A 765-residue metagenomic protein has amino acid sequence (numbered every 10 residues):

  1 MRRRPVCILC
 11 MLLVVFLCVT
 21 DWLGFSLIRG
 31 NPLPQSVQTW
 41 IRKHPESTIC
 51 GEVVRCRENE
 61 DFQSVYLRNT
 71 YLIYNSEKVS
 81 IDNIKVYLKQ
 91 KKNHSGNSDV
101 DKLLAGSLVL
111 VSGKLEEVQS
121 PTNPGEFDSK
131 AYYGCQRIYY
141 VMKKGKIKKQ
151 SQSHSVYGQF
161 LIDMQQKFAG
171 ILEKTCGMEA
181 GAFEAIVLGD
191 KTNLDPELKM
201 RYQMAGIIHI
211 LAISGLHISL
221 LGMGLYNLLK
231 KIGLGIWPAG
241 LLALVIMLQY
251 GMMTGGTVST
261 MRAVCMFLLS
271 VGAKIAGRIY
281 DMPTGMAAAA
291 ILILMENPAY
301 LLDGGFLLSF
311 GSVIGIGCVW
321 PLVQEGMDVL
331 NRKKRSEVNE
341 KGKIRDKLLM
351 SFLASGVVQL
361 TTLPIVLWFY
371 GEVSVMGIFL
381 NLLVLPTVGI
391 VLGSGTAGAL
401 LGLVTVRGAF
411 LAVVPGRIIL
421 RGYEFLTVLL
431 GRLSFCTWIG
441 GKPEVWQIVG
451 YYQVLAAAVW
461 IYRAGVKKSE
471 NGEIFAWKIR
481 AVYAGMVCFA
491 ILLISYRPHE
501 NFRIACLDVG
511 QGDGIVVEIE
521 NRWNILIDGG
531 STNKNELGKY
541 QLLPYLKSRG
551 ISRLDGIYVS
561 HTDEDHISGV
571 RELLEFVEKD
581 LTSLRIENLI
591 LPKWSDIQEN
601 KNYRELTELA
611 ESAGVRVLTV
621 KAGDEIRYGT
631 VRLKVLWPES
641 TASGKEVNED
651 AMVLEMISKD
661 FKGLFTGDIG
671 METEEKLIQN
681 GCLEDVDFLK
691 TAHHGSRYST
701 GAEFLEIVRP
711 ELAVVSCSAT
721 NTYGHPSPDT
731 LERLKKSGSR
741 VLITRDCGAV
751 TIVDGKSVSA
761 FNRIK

Functional and structural regions predicted by a protein language model:
M1-W22: Start-transfer (signal-anchor) and selected internal transmembrane alpha helices of multi-pass inner/ER membrane
V14, W22-H209, K539-P544, R553 (+5 more regions): Membrane-interface helix/helix-cap signal primarily in integral membrane proteins
C18-P32, A490-F502: Membrane-interface motif at the C-terminal end of an N-terminal transmembrane signal
S95-L108, S112-K114, Y132, V329-K343 (+1 more regions): Non-globular, low-confidence helical/coil segments that flank catalytic cores
C135-M266, V271, L360, A505-L507 (+6 more regions): Aromatic-rich juxtamembrane segments at the membrane interface
Y157-T175, E179-F183, V187-D190, L198 (+11 more regions): Hydrophobic alpha-helical segments of integral membrane proteins, encompassing both true transmembrane helices
D195-I378, S394, G440-H499, E675 (+3 more regions): Hydrophobic alpha-helical transmembrane segments in multi-pass membrane proteins
